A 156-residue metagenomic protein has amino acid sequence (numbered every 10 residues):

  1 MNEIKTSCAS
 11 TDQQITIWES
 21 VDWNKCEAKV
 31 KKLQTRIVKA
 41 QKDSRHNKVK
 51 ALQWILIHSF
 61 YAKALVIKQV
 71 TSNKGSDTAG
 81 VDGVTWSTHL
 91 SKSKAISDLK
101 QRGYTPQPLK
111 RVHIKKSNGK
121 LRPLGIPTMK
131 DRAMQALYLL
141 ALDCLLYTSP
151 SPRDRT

Functional and structural regions predicted by a protein language model:
M1-A79, T85: N-terminal alpha-helical targeting/anchoring segments
V49, Q53, K63, K92 (+1 more regions): Short runs of predominantly hydrophobic/aromatic residues within well-ordered alpha helices that form helix-helix
A62, T88-T105: Amphipathic alpha-helical blocks
K74-S87, P106-A133, S149: Short, conserved non-catalytic motifs in the polymerase core
Y138: Nucleotide/phosphate-binding loop and acidic/charged catalytic motifs in nucleotide-binding or -utilizing enzymes
Y147-T156: Single conserved hydrophobic/aromatic residue that forms the stacking wall/gate of nucleotide- or nucleobase-binding
